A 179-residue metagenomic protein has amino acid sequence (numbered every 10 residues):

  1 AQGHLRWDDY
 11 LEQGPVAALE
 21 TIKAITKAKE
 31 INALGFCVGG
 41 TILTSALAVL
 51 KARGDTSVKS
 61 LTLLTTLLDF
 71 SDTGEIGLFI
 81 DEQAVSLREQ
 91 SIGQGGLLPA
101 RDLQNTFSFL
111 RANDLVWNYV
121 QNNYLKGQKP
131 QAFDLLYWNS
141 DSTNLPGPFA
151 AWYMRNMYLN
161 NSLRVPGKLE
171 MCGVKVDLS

Functional and structural regions predicted by a protein language model:
H4-T26: Alpha/beta-hydrolase active-site loop
V16, T44, A151-R155: Predominant activation on well-ordered alpha-helical scaffold segments within soluble catalytic domains
A24, A28, I42, A46-A150 (+2 more regions): Alpha/beta-hydrolase-fold enzymes
A33-G35, L64: Short beta-strand immediately N-terminal to the catalytic nucleophile in serine-hydrolase-like folds
G35-G39, L43: Gly/Ala-rich beta-loop-alpha elbow adjacent to hydrolase catalytic centers
P146, N156-S179: Conserved serine/cysteine hydrolase catalytic core
